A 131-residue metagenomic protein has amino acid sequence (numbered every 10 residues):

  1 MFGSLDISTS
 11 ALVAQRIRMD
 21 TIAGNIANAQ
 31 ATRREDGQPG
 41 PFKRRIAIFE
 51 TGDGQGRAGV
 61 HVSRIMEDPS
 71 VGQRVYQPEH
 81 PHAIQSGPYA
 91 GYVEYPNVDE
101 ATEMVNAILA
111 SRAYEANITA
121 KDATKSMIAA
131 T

Functional and structural regions predicted by a protein language model:
M1-T131: Amphipathic alpha-helical polymerization modules
